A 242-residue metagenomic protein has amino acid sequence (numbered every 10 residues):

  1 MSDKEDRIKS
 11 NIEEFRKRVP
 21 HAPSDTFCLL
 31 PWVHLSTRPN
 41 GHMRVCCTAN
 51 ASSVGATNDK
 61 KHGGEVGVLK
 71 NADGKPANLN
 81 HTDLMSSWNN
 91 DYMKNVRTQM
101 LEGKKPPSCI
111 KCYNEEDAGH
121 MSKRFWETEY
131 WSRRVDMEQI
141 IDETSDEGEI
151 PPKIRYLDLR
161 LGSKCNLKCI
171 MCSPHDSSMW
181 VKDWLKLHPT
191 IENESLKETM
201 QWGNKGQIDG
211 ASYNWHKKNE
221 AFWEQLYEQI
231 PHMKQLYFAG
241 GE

Functional and structural regions predicted by a protein language model:
M1-M43, D136-I150: A C-terminal junction/extension of Radical SAM enzymes
S2-R18, T48-E116: C-terminal accessory region of radical SAM enzymes
H21, C28, L35-R38, C46 (+2 more regions): Class I S-adenosyl-L-methionine
L30, R44-T48, K105-D117, K164-H175: Local cysteine-cluster metal-coordination motifs and their immediate loop/turn environment, predominantly Fe-S cluster
W32-H34, N40-M43, P106-C109, P152-D158 (+1 more regions): Extracellular structured ligand-interaction cores
P39-G41, L84, L161, C165-N166: Generic structural signal for small/hydrophobic residues in well-ordered secondary structure, especially within
V54, L69-A72, E116-G241: Conserved alpha-helical substructure of the radical SAM core
